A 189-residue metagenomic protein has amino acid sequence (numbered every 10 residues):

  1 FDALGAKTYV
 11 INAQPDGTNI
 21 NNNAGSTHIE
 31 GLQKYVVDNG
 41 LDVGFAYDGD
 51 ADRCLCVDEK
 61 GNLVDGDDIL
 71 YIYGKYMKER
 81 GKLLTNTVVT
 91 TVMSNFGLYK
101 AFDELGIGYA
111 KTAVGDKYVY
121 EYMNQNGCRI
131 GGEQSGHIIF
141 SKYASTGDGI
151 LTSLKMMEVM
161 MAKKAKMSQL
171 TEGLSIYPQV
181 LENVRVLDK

Functional and structural regions predicted by a protein language model:
F1-K163, M167, I176, E182-V184: Phosphate-binding chemistry for phosphorylated carbohydrates and sugar-nucleotides
T171-E172: Catalytic or ion-coupling anion/metal-binding cores of large enzyme and transporter domains
R185-K189: Short, surface-exposed ligand-recognition loops at beta-strand->loop->(often short) alpha-helix junctions that present
